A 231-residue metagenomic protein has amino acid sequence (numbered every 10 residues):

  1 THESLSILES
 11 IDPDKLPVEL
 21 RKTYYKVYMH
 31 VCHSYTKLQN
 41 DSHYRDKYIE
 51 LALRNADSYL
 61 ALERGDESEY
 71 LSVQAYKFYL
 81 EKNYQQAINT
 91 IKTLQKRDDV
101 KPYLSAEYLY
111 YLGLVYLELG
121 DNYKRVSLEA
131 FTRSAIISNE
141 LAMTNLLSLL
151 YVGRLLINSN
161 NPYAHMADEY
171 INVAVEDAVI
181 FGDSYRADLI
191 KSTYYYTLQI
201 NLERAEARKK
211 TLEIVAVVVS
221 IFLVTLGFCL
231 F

Functional and structural regions predicted by a protein language model:
T1-A205: A "functional boundary" signal
N201-F231: Alpha-helical transmembrane signal-anchor helices
